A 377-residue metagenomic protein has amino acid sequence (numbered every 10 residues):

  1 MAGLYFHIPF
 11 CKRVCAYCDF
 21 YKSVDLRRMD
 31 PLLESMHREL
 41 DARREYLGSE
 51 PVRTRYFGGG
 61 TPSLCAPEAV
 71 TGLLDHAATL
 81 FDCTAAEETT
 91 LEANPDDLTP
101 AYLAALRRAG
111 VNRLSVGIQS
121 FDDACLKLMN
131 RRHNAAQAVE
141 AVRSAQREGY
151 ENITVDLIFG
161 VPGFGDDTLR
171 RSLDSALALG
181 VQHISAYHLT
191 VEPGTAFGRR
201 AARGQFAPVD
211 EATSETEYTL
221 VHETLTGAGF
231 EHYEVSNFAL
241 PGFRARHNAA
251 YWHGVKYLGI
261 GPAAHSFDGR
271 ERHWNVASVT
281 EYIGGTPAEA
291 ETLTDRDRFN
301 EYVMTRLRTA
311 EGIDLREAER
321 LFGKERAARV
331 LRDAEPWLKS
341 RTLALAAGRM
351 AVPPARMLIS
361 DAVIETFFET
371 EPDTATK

Functional and structural regions predicted by a protein language model:
M1, K22-E45, E50-K324, T376: C-terminal scaffold of the Radical SAM
H7-F20: Local cysteine-cluster metal-coordination motifs and their immediate loop/turn environment, predominantly Fe-S cluster
D156, D297-M304, L331, M357 (+2 more regions): Non-catalytic, well-ordered alpha-helical scaffold segments
K324-L338: Short amphipathic alpha-helical interaction segments
L338-G348: A short, conserved structural fragment
R349-P353: Minor-groove-contacting beta-hairpin "wing" of winged helix-turn-helix DNA-binding domains
A355-K377: Short, amphipathic alpha-helical interaction segments positioned at domain boundaries
